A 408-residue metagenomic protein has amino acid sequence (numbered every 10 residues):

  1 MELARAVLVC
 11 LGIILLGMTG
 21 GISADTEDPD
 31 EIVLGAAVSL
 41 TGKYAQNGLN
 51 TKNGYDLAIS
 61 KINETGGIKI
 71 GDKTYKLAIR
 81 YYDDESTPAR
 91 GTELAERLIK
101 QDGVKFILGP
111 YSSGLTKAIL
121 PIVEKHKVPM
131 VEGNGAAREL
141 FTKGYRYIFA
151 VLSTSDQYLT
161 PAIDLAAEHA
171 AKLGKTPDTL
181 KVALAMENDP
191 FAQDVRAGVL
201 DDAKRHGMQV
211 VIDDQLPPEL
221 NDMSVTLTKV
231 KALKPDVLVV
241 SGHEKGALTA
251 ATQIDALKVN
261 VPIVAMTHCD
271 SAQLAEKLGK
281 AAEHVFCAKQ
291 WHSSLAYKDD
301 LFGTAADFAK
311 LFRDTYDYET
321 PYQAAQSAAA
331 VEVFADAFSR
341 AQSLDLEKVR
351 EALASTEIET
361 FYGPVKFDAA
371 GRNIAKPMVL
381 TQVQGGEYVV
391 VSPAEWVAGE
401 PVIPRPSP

Functional and structural regions predicted by a protein language model:
M1-V33, I70, S407-P408: Short, low-complexity disordered leader/linker segments with a strong preference for bacterial N-terminal type II
T26-E27, V33, Q46-N53, I68-T142 (+3 more regions): Beta-alpha junction/loop-to-helix N-cap segments that form part of ligand/metal-binding clefts
I32-D56, Y82-A89, Y111-S112, A185-D194 (+2 more regions): Extracytoplasmic "Venus flytrap"
N47-I70, A197-R205: Short, polar/charged alpha-helical segment
G67-L77, L173-L184, E319-A325, L346-V349 (+1 more regions): Surface-exposed patches in mature extracellular/periplasmic domains of secreted proteins
A89, V104-I212, P262-C287: Extracytoplasmic ligand/sensor domains, especially the bilobed periplasmic-binding protein
I254-A328, S339, Y388, A394-P408: Extracellular/periplasmic periplasmic-binding protein-like sensory domains
L311-A324, V333-V391: Segments of small-molecule ligand-sensing domains
